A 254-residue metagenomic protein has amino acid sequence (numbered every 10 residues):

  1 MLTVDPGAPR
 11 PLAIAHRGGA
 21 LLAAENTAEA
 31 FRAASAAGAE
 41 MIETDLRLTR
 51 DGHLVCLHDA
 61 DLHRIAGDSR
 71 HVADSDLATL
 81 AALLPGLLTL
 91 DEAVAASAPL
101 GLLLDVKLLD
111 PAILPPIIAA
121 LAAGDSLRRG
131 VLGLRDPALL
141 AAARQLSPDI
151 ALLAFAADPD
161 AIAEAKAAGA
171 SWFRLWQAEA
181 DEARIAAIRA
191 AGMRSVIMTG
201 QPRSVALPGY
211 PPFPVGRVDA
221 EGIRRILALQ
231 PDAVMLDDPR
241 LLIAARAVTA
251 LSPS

Functional and structural regions predicted by a protein language model:
M1-S254: Phosphate-group recognition and catalysis centered on beta-loop-alpha active-site segments
